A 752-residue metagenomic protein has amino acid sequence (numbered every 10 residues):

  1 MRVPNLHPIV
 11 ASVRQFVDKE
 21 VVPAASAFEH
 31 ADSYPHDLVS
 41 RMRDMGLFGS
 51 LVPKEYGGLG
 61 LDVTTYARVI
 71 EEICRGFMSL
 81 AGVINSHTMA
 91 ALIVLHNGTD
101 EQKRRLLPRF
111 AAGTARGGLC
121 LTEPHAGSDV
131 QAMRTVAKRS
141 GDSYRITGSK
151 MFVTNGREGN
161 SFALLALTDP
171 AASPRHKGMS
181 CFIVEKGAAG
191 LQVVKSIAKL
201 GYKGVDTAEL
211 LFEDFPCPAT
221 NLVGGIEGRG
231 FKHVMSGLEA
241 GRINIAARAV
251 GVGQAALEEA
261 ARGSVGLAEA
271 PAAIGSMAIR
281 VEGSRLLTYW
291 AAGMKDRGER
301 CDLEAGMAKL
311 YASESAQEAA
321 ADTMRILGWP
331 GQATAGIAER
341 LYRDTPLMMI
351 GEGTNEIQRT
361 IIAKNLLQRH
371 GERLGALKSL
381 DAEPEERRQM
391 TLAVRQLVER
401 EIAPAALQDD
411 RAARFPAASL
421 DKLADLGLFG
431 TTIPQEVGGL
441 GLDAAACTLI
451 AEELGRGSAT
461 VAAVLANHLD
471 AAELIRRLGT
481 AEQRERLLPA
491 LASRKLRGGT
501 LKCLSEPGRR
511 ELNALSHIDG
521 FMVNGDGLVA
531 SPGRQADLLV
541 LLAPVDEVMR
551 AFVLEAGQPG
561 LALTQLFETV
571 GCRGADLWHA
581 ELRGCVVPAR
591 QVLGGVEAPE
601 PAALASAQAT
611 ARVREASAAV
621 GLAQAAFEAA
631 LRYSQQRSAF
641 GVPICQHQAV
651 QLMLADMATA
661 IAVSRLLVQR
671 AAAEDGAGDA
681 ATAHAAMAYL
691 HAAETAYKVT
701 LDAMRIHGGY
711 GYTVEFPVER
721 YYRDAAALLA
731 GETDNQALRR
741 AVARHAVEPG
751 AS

Functional and structural regions predicted by a protein language model:
R2, R68-V69, M89, L327-E383 (+3 more regions): Glycine-rich phosphate/cofactor-binding loops in nucleotide/flavin-utilizing enzymes
R2-I9, R75-G76, C181, Q192-G283 (+6 more regions): Glycine-rich beta->alpha junctions and the first turn(s) of the following alpha-helix
V22-H30, A261-P271, A278-S313, A320 (+6 more regions): C-terminal helix-coil-helix/basic helical segment that borders enzyme active sites and/or dimer interfaces and provides
D44-T114, T154-S161, K295, R343 (+4 more regions): Internal helix-loop-helix
R75, M151-R157, Y202, L347-E352 (+3 more regions): Glycine-rich phosphate/pyrophosphate-binding beta-alpha loops
G113-L121, S493-L504: A short, Trp-centered hydrophobic/proline-enriched beta-strand micro-motif
T135-K138, A514-L515: A structural signal for short hydrophobic beta-strand segments in well-ordered beta-sheet cores
S143, T147-V193, G520, N524-L563: A short core secondary-structure module
